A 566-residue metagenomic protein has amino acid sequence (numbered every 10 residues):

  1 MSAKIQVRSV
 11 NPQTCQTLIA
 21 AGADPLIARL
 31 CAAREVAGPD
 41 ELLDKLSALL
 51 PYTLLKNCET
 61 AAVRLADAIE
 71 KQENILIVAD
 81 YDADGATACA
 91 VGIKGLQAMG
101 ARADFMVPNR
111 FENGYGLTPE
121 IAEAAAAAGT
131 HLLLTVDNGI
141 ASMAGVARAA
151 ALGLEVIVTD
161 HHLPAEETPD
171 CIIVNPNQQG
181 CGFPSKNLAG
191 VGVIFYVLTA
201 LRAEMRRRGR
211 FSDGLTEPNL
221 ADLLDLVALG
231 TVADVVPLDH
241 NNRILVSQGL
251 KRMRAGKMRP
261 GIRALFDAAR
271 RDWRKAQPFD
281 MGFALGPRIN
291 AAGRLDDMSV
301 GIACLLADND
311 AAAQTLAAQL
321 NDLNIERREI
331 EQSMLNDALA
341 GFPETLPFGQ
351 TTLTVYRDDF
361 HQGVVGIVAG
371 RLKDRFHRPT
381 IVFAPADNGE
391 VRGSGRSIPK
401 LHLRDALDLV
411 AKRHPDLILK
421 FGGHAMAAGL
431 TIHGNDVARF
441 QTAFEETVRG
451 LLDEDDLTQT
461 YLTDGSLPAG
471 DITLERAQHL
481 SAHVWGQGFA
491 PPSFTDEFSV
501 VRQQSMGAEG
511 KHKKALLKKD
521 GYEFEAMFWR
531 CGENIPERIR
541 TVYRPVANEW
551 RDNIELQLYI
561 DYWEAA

Functional and structural regions predicted by a protein language model:
S2, R8-H131, L152, A203-D436 (+2 more regions): Hydrophobic helix-and-loop "lid/oligomerization" segment in the mid-to-C-terminal part of catalytic domains
A125-A128, T135, G139-V236, A411: Conserved phosphate-handling catalytic cores of large alpha/beta enzymes
A144-R148, L353, V368-R371, E475 (+1 more regions): A short acidic, amphipathic alpha-helical/loop segment
L407-V410, Q441-V448: Short amphipathic alpha-helices in soluble, non-transmembrane regions that often serve as interface/regulatory elements
R413-I418, E446-D453: A common structural junction motif
D436-F440, I535-A566: OB-fold single-stranded nucleic acid-binding module
Y461, G465-F524: Accessory interdomain/linker segments of ATP-dependent helicases and helicase-like nucleic-acid enzymes that mediate
D520-N534: Beta-strand/loop nucleic-acid-binding surfaces
